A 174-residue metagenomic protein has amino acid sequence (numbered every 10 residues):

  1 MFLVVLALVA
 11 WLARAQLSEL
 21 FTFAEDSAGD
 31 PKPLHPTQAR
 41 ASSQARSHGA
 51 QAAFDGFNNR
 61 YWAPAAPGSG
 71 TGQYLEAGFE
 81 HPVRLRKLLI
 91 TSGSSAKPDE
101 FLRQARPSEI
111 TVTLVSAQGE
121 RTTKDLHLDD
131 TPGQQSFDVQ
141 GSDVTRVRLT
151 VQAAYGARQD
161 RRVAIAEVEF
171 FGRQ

Functional and structural regions predicted by a protein language model:
M1, L8-E80, P98, L102 (+1 more regions): Disordered, acidic Ser/Thr/Pro-rich linker "stalks" and the adjacent N-terminal cap of the next globular domain
Q38, D55, P64, L88-I90 (+2 more regions): Alpha-helical context
G70-G72, E80-L89, V144-T145: Extended extracellular/luminal ectodomain segments enriched in beta-structured repeat modules
G72, A96-Q174: Trp- and acidic/polar-enriched beta-sheet ligand-binding modules for extracellular glycan and matrix recognition
E76-G78, K87-T91, R148-T150, E169: Residues within well-ordered beta-strands of beta-sheet-rich folds
R84-L102: A short beta-strand element within beta-rich, extracytoplasmic domains of secreted/secretory-pathway proteins
